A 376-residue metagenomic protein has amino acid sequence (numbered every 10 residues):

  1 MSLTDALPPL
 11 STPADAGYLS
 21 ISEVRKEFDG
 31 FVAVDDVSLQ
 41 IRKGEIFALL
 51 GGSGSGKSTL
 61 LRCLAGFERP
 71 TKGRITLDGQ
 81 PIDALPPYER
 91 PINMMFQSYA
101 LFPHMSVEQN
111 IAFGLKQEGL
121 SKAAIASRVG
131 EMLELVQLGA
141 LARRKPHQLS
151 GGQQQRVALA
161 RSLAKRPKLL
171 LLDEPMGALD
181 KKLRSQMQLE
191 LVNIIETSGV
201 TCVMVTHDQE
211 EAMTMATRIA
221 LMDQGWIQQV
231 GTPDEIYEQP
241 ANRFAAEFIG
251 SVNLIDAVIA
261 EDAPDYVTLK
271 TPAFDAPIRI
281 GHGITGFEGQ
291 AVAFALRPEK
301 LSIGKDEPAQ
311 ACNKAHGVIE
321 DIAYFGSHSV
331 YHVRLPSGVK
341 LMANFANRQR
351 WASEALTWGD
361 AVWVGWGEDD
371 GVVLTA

Functional and structural regions predicted by a protein language model:
S2-L7, V252, D262-A376: Non-catalytic connector elements of ABC transporters
I46, L85-E247: ABC ATPase nucleotide-binding domains
L50-G52: The feature captures the beta-strand-to-loop junction immediately N-terminal to the Walker
A65: Helix-to-loop junction immediately C-terminal to a conserved catalytic motif
T71-R74, A124, Q224, D256: Conserved coupling/switch loops of ABC nucleotide-binding domains, chiefly the family-specific signature
G73-P81: Conserved ABC transporter NBD signature motif
